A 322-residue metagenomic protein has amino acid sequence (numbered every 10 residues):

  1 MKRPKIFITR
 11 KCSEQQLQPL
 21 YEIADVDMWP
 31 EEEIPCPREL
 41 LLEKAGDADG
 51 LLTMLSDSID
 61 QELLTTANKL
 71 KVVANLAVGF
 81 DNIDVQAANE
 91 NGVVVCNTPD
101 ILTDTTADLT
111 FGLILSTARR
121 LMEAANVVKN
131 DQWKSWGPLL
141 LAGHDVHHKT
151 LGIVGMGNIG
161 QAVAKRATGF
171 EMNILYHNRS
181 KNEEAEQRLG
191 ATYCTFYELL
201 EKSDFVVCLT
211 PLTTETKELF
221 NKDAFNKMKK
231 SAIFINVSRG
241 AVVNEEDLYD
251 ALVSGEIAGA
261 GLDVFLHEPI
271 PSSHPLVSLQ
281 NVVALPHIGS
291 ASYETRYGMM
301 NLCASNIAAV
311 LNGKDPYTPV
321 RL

Functional and structural regions predicted by a protein language model:
M1-C96, N221: An N-terminal-biased, well-structured beta-alpha scaffold segment characteristic of Rossmann-like dinucleotide-binding
R10, Y176-S180: N-terminal Rossmann-fold cofactor-binding loop
W29-E31, L76-A77, V93-D104, N178 (+2 more regions): Short beta->alpha connector loops at strand-helix junctions that form conserved, small/polar/Pro-enriched
G46, I59-L63, S180-P275: Rossmann-like adenosine-cofactor binding region
N91, P99-T150, A162-K165: Phosphate-binding beta-alpha-beta segment of Rossmann-like dinucleotide-binding domains, i.e., the NAD(P)
V95-C96, S231-L322: Rossmann-like dinucleotide-binding domain for NAD(H)/NADP(H)
G152-V154: Conserved N-terminal Rossmann-fold NAD(P)-binding element of oxidoreductases
I159: Hydrophobic/small residue at the entry helix of a nucleotide-binding pocket
